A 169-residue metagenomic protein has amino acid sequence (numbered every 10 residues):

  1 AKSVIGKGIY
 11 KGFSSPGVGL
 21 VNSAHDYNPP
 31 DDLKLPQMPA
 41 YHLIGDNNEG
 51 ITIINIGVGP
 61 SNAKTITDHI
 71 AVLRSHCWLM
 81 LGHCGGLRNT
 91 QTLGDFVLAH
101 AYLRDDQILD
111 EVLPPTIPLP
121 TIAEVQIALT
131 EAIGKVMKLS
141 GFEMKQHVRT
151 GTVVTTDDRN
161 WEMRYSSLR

Functional and structural regions predicted by a protein language model:
A1-V58, N62: N-terminal short beta-loop-beta anion/metal-coordinating cradle
S61-A63, G86-T90, D105-I108, D157-M163: Short, well-ordered, mixed-charge alpha-helical segments that flank or form enzyme active sites
A71-V72, N89: Non-catalytic positions within long, well-ordered alpha-helices that form the structural scaffold/packing of enzyme
H76-C77: Short acidic/polar active-site loop segments enriched in Thr and Asp
T92, F96-A99: Structural signature of FAD isoalloxazine-binding scaffolds in flavoprotein oxidoreductases
R104-I117: Acidic/polar active-site rim loop that often engages polyanionic ligands
T116-R169: Active-site rim beta-loop-alpha module in soluble metabolic enzymes
